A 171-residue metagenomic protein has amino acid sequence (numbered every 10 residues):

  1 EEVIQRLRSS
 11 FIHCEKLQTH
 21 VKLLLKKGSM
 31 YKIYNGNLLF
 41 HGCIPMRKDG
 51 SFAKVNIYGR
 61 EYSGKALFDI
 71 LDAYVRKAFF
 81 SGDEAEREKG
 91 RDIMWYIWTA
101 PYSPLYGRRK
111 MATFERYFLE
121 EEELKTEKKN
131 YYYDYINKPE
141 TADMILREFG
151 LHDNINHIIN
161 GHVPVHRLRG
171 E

Functional and structural regions predicted by a protein language model:
E1-E171: Feature recognizes metal-dependent phosphohydrolase scaffolds
